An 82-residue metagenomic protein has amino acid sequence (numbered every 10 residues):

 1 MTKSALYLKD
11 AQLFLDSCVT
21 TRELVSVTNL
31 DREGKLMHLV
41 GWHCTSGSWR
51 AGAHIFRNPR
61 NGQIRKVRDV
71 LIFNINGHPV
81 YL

Functional and structural regions predicted by a protein language model:
M1-K35: Short glycine-rich, low-complexity segments
R22-L24, A51, V67: Short beta-strand-initiation
R32-L39, R65-R68: Short coil-to-beta-strand transition motifs
K35-G52: Acidic, low-complexity, intrinsically disordered interaction modules
C44-G47, K66-V80: Structured surface patches comprising rigid loops and adjacent beta-strands/short helices at the edges of well-ordered
I55-P59: SH3/SH3-like beta-barrel fold
G62: Basic, alpha-helical nucleic-acid-binding regions used in initiation and control of genome expression
